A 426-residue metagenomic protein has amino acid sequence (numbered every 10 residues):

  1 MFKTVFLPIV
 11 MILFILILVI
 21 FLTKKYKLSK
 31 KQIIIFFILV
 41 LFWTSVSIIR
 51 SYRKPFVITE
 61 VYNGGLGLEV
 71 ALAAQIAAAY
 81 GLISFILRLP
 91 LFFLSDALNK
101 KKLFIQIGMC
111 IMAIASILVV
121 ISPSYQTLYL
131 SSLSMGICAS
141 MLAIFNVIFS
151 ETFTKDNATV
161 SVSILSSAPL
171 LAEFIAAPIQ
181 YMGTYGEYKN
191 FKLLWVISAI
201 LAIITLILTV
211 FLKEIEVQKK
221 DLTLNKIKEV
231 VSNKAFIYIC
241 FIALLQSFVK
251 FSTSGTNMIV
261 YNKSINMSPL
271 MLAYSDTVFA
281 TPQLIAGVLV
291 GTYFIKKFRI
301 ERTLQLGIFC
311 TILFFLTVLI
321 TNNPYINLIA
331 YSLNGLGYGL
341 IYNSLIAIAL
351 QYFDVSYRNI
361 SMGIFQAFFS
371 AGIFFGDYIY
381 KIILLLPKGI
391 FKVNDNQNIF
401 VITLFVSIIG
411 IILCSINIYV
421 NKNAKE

Functional and structural regions predicted by a protein language model:
F2-L7, T184-A199, I382-S407: A membrane-interface helix-boundary motif in multi-pass transporters
L18-S29, E214-C240: Juxtamembrane intracellular "pre-TM" segments in multi-pass secondary transporters
L22-G81, Y238, S247-I265: Helix-loop boundary and gating motifs at the non-cytosolic
V40, Q126-S140, I326-L340: Hydrophobic core of transmembrane alpha-helices in multi-pass small-molecule transporters, especially MFS/SLC-type
R53, S140-F153, L340-F353: Intracellular juxtamembrane helix-capping segments at the cytosolic ends of symmetry-related transmembrane helices
L87-N99, A286-R299, L384: Helix-to-loop junctions at the C-terminal end of transmembrane segments in multipass secondary transporters
L103-I117, R302-L316: Structural signature of the two symmetry-related core transmembrane helices
L133-S167: Cytoplasmic helix-loop-helix junction between adjacent transmembrane helices in 12-TM secondary transporters
